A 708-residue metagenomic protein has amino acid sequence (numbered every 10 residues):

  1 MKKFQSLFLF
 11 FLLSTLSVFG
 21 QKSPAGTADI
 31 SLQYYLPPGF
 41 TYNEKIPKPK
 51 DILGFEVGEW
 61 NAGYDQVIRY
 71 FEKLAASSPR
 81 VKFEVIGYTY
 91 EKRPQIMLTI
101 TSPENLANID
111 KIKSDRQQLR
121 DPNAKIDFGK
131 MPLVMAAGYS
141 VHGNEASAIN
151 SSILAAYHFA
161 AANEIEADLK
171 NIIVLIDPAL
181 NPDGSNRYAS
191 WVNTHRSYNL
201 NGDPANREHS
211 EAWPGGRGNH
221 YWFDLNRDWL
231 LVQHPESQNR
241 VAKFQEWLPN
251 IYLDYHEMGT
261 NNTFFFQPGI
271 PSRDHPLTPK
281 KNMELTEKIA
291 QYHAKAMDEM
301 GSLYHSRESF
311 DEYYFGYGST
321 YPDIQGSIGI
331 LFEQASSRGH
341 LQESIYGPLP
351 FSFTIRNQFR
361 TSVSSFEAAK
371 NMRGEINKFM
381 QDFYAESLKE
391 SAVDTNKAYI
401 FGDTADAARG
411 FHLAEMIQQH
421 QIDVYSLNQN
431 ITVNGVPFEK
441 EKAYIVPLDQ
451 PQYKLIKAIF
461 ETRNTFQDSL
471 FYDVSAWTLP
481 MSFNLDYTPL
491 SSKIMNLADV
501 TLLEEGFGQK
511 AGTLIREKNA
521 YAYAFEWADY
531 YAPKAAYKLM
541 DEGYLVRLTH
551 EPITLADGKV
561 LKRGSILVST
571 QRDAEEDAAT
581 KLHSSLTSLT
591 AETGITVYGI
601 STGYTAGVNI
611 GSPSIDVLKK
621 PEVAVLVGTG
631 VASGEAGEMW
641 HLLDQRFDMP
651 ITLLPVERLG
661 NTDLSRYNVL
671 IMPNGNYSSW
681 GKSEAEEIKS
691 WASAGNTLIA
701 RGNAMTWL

Functional and structural regions predicted by a protein language model:
M1-G26: Bacterial Sec-dependent N-terminal signal peptides
Q21-A146, I153-I173, Y221, R227 (+9 more regions): Intrinsic-disorder/low-complexity accessory segments
A156-F159, N171-N199: Carboxylate/His-rich catalytic cores and anion/metal-binding grooves
D177-P182, V192, Y255-T263, A704: Short, solvent-exposed turn/loop segments enriched in Gly/Ser/Thr/Pro and often Arg
S190-H209, L230, H234-S237, P249 (+1 more regions): Active-site cavity-forming subdomains of large catalytic enzyme subunits
P204-F223: Aromatic- and acidic-residue-enriched carbohydrate-binding clefts of CAZyme catalytic domains
L253-D254, I671: N-terminal Rossmann-like NAD(P) cofactor-binding module of classical short-chain dehydrogenase/reductase
